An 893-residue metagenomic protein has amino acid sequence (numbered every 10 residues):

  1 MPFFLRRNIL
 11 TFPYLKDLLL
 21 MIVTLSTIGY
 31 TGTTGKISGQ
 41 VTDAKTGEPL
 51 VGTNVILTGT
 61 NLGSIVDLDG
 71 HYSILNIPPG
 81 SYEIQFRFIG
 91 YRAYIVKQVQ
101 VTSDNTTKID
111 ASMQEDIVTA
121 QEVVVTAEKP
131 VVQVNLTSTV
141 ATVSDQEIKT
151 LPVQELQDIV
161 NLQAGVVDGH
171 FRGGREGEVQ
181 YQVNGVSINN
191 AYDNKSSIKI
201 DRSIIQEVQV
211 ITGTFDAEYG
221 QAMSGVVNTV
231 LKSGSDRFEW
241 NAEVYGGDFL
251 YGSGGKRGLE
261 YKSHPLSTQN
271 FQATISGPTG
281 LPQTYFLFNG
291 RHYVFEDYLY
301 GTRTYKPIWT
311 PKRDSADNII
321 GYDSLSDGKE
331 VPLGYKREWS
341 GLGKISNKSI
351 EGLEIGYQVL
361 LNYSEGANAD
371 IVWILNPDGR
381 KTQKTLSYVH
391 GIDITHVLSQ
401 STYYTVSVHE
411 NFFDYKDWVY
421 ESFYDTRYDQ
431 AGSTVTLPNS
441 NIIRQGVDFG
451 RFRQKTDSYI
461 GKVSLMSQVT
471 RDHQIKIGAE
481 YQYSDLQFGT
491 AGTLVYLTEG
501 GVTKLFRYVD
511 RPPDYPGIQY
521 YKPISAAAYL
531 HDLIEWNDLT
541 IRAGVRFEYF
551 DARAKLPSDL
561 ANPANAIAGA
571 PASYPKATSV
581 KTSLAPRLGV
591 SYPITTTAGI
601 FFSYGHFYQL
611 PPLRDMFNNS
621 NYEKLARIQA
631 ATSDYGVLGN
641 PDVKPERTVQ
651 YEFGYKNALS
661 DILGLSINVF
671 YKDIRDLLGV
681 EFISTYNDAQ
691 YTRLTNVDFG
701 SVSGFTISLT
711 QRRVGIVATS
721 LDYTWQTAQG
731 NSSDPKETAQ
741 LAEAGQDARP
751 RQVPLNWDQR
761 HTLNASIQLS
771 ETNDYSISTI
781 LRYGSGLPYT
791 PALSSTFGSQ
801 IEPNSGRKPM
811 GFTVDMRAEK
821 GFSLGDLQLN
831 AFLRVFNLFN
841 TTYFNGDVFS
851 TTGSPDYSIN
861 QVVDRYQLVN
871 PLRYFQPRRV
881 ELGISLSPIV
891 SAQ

Functional and structural regions predicted by a protein language model:
I28-T126, V131: Periplasm-facing N-terminal accessory domains of Gram-negative outer-membrane beta-barrel systems
R92, K97-K108, Q121-V226, V230-S233 (+2 more regions): Periplasmic N-terminal accessory/gating domains of Gram-negative outer-membrane beta-barrel systems
H264-E365, T382-Y403, P586: Transmembrane beta-barrel wall of Gram-negative outer-membrane proteins
Y300-V331, A369-K381, W418-F449, T493-P516 (+6 more regions): Solvent-exposed loop segments that connect transmembrane elements
Q358-H531, A566-P571: Replace "related TpsB outer-membrane translocases also match" with "some related outer-membrane beta-barrels such as
T405-H409, F601, G605, P611 (+4 more regions): Membrane-embedded beta-barrel scaffold of Gram-negative outer-membrane proteins
F550, V669-R675, A689-L793, S885: Gram-negative outer-membrane beta-barrel transporters
D774, R782-S795, K820-Q893: C-terminal beta-signal and adjacent terminal beta-strands/loops of Gram-negative outer-membrane beta-barrel proteins
